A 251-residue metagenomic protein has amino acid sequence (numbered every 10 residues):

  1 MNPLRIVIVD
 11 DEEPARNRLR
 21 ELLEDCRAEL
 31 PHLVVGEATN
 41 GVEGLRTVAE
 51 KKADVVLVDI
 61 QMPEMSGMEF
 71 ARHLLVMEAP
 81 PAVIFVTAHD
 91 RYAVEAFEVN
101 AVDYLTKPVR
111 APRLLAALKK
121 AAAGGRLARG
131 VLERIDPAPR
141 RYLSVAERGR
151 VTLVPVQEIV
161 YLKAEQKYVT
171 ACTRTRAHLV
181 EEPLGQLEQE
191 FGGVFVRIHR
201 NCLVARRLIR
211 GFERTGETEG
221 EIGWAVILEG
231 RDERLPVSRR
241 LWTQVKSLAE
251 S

Functional and structural regions predicted by a protein language model:
M1-R5: Non-catalytic signal-transmission and effector/linker regions of two-component phosphorelay proteins
D10: Conserved acidic carboxylate
E13-G36: Two-component/phosphorelay signaling modules centered on CheY-like receiver
N17, L45-R46, V94-E95, T243-K246: Alpha-helical elements of the RecA-like P-loop NTPase motor core of helicases
T39-R134: CheY-like receiver
A111-S251: Basic, polyanion-interacting recognition surfaces, primarily in bacterial LytTR/OmpR-type DNA-binding effector domains
